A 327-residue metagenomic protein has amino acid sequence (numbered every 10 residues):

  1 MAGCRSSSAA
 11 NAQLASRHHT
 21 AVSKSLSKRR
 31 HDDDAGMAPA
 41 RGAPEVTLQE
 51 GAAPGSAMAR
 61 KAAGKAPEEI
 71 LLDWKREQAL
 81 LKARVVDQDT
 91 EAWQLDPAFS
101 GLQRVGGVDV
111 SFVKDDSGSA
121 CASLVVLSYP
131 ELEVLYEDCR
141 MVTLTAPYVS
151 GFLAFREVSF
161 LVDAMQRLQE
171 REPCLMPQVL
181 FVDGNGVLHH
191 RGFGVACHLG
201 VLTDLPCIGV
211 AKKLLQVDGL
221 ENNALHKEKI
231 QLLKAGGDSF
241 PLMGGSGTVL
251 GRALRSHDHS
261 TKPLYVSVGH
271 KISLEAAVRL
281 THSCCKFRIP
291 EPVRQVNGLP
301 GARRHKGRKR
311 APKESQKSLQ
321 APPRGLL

Functional and structural regions predicted by a protein language model:
M1-M37, R41-A53: Intrinsically disordered, low-complexity basic segments at termini and long loops, enriched in Pro/Gly and/or Arg/Ser
G51, A59-E77, L81-W93, N222-L327: C-terminal binding/interaction regions
Q94-S100, D115-S117, E172-L175, L233-K234 (+1 more regions): Solvent-exposed alpha-helices and their adjacent loops that cap or buttress functional pockets in soluble metabolic
Q103-V113: Two-metal-ion RNase H-like nuclease active-site motif
G106-V108, F181, I208: Hydrophobic/aromatic beta-strand patches that form the interior of the parallel beta-sheet core in alpha/beta enzyme
K114-C174: A glycine-rich, hydrophobic loop/mini-helix early in the fold
S159-L199, T203-L205, K213: Catalytic-site beta-strand/loop segments enriched in glycine and acidic/polar residues
G192-S246: A contiguous pocket-lining binding segment that forms or flanks enzyme active sites
